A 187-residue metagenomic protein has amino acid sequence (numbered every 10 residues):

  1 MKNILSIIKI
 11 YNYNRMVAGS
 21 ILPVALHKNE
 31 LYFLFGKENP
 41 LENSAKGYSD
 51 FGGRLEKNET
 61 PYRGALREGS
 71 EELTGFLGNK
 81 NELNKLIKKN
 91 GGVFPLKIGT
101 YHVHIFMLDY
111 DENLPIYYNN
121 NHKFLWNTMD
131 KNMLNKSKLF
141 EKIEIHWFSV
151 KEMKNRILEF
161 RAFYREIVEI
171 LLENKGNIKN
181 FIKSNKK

Functional and structural regions predicted by a protein language model:
M1-Y13, I178-K187: Short, Lys/Arg-enriched, disordered terminal segments
N3-D50: N-terminal strand-loop-strand
V17, Y32, T100-F106, E144-H146: Short beta-strand micro-motifs in enzyme catalytic cores
P23-A25, I105-D109, H146-S149: Short, well-ordered beta-strand micro-motif
E30-G78: Conserved Nudix-box catalytic region and its N-terminal flanking loop in Nudix hydrolases and closely related
E42-G47, N113-K187: Nudix hydrolase/Nudix homology domain
N43-F51, K57, F94-I98, I105 (+1 more regions): Functional cleft and adjacent loop/helix regions within the main domain that mediate ligand binding or catalysis
G78, E82-D130: Acidic, glycine-rich loop-and-strand cores that form catalytic or ligand-binding grooves in diverse globular domains
